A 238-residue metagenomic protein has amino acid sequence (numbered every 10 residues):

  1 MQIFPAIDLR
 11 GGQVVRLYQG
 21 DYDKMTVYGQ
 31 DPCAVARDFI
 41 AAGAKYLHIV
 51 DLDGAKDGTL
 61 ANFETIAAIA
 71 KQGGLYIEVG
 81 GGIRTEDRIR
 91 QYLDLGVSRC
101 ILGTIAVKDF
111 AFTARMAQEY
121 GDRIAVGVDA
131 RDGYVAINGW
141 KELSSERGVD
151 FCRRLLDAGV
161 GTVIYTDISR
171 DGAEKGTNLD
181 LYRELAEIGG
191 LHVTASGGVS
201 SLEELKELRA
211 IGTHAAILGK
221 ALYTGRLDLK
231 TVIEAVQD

Functional and structural regions predicted by a protein language model:
D8, F39, L47, Y92 (+4 more regions): Conserved, mostly hydrophobic/aromatic
V15, Q19-D23, R90-L93, V97-D171: Conserved anion-binding
Y28-I40, R84-R90, S144-R154, L205: Short, acidic/polar
Y46-E64, T104, D109, Y165-K175: Glycine-rich, proline-tolerant flexible connector loops at the mouths of alpha/beta enzymes
H48-D51, E78, I101-L102, A125 (+2 more regions): Conserved beta-strand positions in the central sheet of alpha/beta enzyme cores
L60-A67, K141-D150, K175-R183: Charged helix-capping and loop-helix junction motifs
G73, I77-R99, D180-A215: Catalytic cores of alpha/beta
I83, D94-F112, D167, G197-S201 (+1 more regions): Glycine-rich phosphate-binding active-site loops on the catalytic face of alpha/beta enzymes
